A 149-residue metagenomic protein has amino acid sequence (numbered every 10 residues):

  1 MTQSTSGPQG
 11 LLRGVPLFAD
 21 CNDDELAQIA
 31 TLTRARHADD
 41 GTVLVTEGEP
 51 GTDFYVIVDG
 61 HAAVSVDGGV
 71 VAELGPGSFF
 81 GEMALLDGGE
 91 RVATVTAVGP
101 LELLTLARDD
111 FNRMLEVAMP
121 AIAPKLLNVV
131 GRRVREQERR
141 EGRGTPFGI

Functional and structural regions predicted by a protein language model:
M1-I149: Cytosolic regulatory regions built on CNB/CRP/Popeye-like sensor folds
